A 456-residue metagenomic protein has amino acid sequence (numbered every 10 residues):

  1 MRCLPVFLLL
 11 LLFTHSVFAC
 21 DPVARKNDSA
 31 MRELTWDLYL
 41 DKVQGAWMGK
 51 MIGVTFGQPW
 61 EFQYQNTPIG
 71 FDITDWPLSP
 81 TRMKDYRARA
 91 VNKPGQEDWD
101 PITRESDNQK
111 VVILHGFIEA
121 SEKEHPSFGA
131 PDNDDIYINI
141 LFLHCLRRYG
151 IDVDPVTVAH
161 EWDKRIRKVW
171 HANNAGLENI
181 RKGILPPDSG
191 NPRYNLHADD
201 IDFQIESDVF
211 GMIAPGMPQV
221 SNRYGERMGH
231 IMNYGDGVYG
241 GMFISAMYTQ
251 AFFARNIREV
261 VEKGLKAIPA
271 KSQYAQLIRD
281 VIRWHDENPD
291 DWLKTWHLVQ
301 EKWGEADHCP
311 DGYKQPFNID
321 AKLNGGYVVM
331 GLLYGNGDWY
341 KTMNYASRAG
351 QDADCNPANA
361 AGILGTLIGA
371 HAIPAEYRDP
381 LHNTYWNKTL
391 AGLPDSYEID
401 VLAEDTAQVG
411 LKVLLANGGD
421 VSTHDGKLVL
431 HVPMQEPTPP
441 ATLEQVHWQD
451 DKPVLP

Functional and structural regions predicted by a protein language model:
P5-S16: Bacterial N-terminal signal peptides
E33-L34, G176-I201, S207-P218, E226-M232 (+2 more regions): Accessory "access/gating" subregions that flank catalytic or transport cores
L34-G57: Mature N-terminal segment immediately following signal peptide/propeptide cleavage in secreted/periplasmic
I52, F56-Q58, F62-M83, N233-D236 (+3 more regions): Catalytic phosphate/nucleotide-handling subdomain of diverse soluble enzymes
Q58-A120, I136-I138, A159, W170: Active-site-surrounding "flap" and adjacent substrate/cofactor-binding loops of secreted or lumenal enzymes, prototyped
R89-D107, K123-N133, Y385-L414: A structural-propensity feature for long, helix-poor, extended segments
G129-I136, L143-I201: Extracytoplasmic mature domains of secreted/periplasmic and thylakoid-lumen proteins
I282-K314, A370-P456: Acidic, carboxylate-rich catalytic segments that either coordinate divalent cations
